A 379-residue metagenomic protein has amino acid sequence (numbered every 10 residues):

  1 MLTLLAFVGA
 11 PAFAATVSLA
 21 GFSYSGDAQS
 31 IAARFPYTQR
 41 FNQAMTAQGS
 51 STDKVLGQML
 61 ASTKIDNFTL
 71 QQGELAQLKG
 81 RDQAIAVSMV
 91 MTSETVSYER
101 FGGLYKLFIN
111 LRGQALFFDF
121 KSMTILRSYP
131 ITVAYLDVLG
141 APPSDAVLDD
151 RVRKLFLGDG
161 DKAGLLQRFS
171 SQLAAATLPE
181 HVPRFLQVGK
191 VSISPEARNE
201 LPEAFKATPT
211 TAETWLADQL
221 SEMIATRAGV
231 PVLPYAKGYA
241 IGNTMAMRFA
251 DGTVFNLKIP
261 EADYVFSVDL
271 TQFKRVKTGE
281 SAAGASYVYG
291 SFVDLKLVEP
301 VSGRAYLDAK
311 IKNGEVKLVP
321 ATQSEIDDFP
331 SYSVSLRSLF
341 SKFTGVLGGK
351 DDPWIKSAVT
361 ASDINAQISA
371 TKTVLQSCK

Functional and structural regions predicted by a protein language model:
M1-A6: Sec-dependent signal peptide recognition, specifically the positively charged N-region followed immediately by
G9-P11: N-terminal signal peptide c-region/cleavage motif recognized by signal peptidases
F13-Q72, V138-D145, D149, L155-R248 (+2 more regions): A structural "domain/chain start" motif
R40-T124, V133, D137-V138: Post-signal peptide N-terminal segment of secreted/secretory-pathway proteins
L78-K121, M245-A309, G314-Q323: Surface-exposed short loop/turn segments
G103-Y105, I131, A141-V147, A282 (+1 more regions): Generic preference for flexible, low-structure residues
Y129-I131, A309: Short hydrophobic alpha-helix segments
